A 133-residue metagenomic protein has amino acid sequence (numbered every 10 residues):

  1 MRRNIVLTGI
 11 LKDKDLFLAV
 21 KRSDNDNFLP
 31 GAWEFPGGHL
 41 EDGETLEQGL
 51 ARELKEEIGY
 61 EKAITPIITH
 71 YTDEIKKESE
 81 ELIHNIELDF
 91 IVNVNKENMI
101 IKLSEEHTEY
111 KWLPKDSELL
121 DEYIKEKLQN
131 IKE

Functional and structural regions predicted by a protein language model:
M1-L18, H39, L88-I91: Conserved N-terminal beta-strand and adjoining loop/helix that marks the start of the Nudix/MutT-like hydrolase domain
M1-R3, L29-A32, E80-I86, S104-H107: A generic structural micro-feature
D13, T72-M99: Active-site-adjacent beta-strand/loop module that shapes the phosphate/pyrophosphate-binding cleft
K14-L16, S23, N93-N98, K115-S117: Short loop segments at secondary-structure junctions
L16-E56: Conserved Nudix-box catalytic region and its N-terminal flanking loop in Nudix hydrolases and closely related
Y60-H70: A short coil-to-beta-strand element that immediately follows conserved catalytic motifs
D89-I91, I100-I131: NUDIX/MutT-family hydrolases
